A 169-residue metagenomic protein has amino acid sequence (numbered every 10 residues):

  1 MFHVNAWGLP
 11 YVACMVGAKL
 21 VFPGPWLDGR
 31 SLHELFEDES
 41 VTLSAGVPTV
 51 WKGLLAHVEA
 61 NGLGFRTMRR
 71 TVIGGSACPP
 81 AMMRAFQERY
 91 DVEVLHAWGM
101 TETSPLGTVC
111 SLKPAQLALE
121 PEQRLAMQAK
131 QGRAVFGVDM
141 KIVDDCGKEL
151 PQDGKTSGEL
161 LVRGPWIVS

Functional and structural regions predicted by a protein language model:
M1-H3, G99, P165: AMP-binding (ANL) adenylation modules
F2, V21, W51-K52, L95 (+1 more regions): Nucleotide phosphate-binding site architecture
F2-T42, H57: Conserved AMP-binding/adenylation subdomain of ANL enzymes
G8, K19, W26, P48 (+6 more regions): Gly/Ser/Thr-rich beta-alpha loop segments that engage phosphate groups in nucleotides
M15, V41-G46, K52-A126, D139 (+1 more regions): Gly/Ser/Thr-rich phosphate-binding loop
F22-P23, V72-G74, H96, K130-Q131 (+2 more regions): Thr-Gly-centered strand-to-loop micro-motif
A134-V162: Conserved beta-loop-beta connector loops within the AMP-binding
